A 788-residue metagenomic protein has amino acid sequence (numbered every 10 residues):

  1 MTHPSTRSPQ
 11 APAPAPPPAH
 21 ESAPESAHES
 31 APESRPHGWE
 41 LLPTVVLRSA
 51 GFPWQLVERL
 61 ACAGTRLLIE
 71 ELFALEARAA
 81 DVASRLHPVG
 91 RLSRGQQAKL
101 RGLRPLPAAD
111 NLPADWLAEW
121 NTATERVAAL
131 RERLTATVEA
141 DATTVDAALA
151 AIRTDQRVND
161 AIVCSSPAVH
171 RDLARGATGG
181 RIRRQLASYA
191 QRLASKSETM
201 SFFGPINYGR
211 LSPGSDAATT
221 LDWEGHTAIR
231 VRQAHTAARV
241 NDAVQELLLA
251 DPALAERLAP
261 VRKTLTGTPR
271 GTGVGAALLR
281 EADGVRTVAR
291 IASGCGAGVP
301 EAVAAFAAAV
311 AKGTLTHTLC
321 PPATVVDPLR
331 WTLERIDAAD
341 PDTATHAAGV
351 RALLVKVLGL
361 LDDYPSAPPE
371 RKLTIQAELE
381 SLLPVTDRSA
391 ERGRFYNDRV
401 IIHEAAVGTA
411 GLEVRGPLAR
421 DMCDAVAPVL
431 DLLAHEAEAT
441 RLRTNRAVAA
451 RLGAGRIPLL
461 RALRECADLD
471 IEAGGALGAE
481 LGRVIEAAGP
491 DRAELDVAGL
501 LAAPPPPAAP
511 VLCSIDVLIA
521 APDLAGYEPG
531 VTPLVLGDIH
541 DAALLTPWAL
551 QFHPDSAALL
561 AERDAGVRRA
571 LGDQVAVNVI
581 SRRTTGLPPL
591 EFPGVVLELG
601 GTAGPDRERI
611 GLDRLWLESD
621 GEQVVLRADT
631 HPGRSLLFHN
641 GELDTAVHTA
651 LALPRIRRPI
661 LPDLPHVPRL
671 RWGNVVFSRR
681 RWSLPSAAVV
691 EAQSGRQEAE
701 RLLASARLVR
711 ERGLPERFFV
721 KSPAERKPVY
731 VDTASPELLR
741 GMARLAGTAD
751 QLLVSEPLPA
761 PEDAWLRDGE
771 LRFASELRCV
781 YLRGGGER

Functional and structural regions predicted by a protein language model:
M1-P18, S26-R239, G273-V274, E281-D283 (+4 more regions): Type-3 copper protein
A218-P269: Long, low-complexity, charged/polar intrinsically disordered regions in eukaryotic proteins
I229, A253, R257-V261, R443 (+5 more regions): Segments forming glycine/polar-rich beta-alpha architectures that bind adenosine-containing cofactors
L265-V288: A eukaryotic nuclear recognition-module signature that targets compact all-alpha binding cores
P269-G273, L459-R461, G633-E642: Short amphipathic beta-strand/extended segments with alternating polar/hydrophobic composition
T287-G296: A short acidic, leucine-rich amphipathic alpha-helix
G537-A760, W765-G784: C-terminal structured domains
